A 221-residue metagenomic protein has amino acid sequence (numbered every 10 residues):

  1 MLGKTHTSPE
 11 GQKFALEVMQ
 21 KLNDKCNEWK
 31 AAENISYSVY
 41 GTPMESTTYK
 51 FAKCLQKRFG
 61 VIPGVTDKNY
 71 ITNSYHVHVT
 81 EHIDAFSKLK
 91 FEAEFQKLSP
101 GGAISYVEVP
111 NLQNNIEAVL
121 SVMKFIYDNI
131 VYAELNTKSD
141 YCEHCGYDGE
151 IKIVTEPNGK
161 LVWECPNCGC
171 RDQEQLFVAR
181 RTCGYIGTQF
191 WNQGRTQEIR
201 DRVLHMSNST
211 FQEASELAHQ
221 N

Functional and structural regions predicted by a protein language model:
M1-N221: Long, C-terminal-biased catalytic regions of enzyme "large/alpha" subunits
